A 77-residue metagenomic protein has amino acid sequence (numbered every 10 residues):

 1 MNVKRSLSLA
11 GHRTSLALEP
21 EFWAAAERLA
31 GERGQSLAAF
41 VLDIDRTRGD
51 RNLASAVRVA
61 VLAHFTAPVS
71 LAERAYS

Functional and structural regions predicted by a protein language model:
M1-V3, A67-S77: Short, charged, intrinsically disordered terminal tails
K4-V61: Amphipathic, hydrophobic secondary-structure cores in small proteins
A60, H64-P68: Short, leucine/isoleucine-rich alpha-helical interaction segments at C-terminal helix-coil junctions
